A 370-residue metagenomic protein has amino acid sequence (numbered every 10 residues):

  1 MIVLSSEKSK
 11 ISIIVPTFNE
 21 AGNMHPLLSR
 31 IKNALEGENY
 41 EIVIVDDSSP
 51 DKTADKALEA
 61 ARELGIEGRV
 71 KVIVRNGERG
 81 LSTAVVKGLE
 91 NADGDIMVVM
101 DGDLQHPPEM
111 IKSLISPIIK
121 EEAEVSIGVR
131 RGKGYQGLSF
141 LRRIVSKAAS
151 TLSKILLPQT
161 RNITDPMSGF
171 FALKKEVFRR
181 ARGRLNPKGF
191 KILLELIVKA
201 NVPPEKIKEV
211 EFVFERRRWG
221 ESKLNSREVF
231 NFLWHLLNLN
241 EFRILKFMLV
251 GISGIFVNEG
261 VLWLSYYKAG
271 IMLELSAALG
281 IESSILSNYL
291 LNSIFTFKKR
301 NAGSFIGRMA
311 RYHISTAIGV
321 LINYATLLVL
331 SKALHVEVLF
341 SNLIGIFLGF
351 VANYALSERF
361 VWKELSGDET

Functional and structural regions predicted by a protein language model:
M1-K10, S113, Q159-R161, R184-W263 (+4 more regions): Hydrophobic helical membrane-anchoring modules
M1-N33: N-proximal low-complexity "stem/linker" segments adjacent to membrane-targeting elements
E20-N23, S49, L81, P107: Donor nucleotide-sugar binding loop of glycosyltransferases
G22-P26, D51-A60: Acidic helix N-cap motif at the loop->helix transition within catalytic regions of sugar-transfer enzymes
Y40-V43, A54-N91: Conserved donor nucleotide-binding strand/loop of the catalytic core
D46-D55, L104: A conserved acidic beta->alpha catalytic loop
R75-N91, P108-F190, R217-R227, L233: Acceptor/aglycone-binding surface of glycosyltransferases and processive sugar-polymer synthases
M97: Short aromatic/hydrophobic "clamp" motif used to bind/position activated sugar donors
